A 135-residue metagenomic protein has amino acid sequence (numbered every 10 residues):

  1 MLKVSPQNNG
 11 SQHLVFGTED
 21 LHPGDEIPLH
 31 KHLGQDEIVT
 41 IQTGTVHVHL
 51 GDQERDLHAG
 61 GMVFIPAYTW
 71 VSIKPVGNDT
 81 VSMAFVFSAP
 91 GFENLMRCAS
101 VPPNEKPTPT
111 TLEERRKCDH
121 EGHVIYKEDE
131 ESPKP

Functional and structural regions predicted by a protein language model:
M1-L29, Q35: A short glycine-rich, His/Asp/Glu-containing loop-to-beta-strand
V4, H22, Q42, H58 (+2 more regions): Residue-level detector of conserved, well-ordered beta-strand and adjacent loop positions that form binding/recognition
T18-P23, K31-L50, V86-S88: Short, conserved beta-strand element in jelly-roll/cupin
I38, T45-H47, E54, W70 (+1 more regions): Structural motif
D52-Y68: Short acidic-glycine-tyrosine-enriched beta hairpin
S72, V76-P135: Double-stranded beta-helix
